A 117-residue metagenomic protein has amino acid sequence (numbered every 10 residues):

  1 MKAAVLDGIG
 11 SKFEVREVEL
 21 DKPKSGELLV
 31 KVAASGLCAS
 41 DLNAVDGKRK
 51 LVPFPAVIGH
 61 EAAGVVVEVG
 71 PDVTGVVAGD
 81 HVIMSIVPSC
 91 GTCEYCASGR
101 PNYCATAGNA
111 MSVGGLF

Functional and structural regions predicted by a protein language model:
M1-A4: Short structural boundary motif marking the start of a folded domain
D7: Residues at the C-termini of beta-strands that transition into short coil/loop
S11-V15, A39-S40: Short N-terminal binding/cap micro-motifs at the start of the first secondary-structure element
E17-E19: Generic structural detector for well-ordered beta-strands
D21-S35, K48-A97, F117: Glycine-rich beta-strand-centered segment in the early N-terminal region that forms part of a ligand/cofactor-binding
L42, D46, A97-L116: Iron-sulfur (Fe-S) cluster-binding segments and ferredoxin-like electron-carrier domains, especially [2Fe-2S]
